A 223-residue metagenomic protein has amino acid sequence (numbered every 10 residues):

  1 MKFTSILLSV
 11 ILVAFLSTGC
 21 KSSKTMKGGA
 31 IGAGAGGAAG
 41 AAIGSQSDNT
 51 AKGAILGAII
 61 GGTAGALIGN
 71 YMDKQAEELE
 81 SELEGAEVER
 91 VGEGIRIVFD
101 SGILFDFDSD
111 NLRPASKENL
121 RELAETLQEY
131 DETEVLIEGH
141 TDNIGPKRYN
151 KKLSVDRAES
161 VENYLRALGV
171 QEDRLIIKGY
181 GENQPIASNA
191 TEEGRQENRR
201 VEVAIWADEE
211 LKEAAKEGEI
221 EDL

Functional and structural regions predicted by a protein language model:
M1-L7: Bacterial N-terminal signal peptides that target proteins for export
F15-G19: C-terminal motif of bacterial Sec signal peptides marking the signal peptidase cleavage site
K21-E78: Short, low-complexity, glycine-enriched hydrophobic/amphipathic alpha-helices that associate with lipid bilayers
A33, T50, A54, N70-D73 (+4 more regions): Soluble non-cytosolic domains of exported or imported proteins
A58-G62, F99-L104: Acidic/histidine-rich, surface-exposed loop or edge segments in extracytoplasmic proteins
M72-I103: Amphipathic, membrane-active segments
S81-E82, F105-G139, R166, Q196 (+2 more regions): Periplasmic peptidoglycan-binding/anchoring modules of Gram-negative envelope and division proteins
H140-A214: Periplasmic OmpA-like peptidoglycan-binding domain that tethers envelope proteins to the cell wall
